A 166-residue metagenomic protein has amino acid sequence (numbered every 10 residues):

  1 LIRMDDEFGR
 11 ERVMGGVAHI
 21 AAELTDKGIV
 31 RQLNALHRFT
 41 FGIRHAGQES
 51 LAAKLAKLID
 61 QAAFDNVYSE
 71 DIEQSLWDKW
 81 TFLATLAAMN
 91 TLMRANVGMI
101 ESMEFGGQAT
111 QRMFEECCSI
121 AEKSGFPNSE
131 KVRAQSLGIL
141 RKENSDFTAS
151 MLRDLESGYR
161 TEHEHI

Functional and structural regions predicted by a protein language model:
L1-I29: Rossmann-like NAD(P)(H) cofactor-binding subdomain of soluble oxidoreductases
G9, V30-N34, A84-L86: Short, hinge-like loop/turn segments at secondary-structure boundaries
G28-A56, G107: Short beta-strand and adjoining strand-loop segment in the mid-core of the Rossmann-like NAD(P)-dependent dehydrogenase
I29-T40, M93-E101, T148-S157: Helix-loop-beta segment of a Rossmann-like dinucleotide-binding subdomain
S50-A88, Q135: FAD/FMN-dependent oxidoreductases across multiple families
D65-S69, L92-I100, P127-E130: Short, structured loop/turn "capping" segments at alpha-beta junctions
E73-C118, N144-S145: Active-site-proximal catalytic alpha-helix in oxidoreductases
L86, Q111-I166: NAD(P)-dependent Rossmann-like dehydrogenase/reductase catalytic/cofactor-binding core
